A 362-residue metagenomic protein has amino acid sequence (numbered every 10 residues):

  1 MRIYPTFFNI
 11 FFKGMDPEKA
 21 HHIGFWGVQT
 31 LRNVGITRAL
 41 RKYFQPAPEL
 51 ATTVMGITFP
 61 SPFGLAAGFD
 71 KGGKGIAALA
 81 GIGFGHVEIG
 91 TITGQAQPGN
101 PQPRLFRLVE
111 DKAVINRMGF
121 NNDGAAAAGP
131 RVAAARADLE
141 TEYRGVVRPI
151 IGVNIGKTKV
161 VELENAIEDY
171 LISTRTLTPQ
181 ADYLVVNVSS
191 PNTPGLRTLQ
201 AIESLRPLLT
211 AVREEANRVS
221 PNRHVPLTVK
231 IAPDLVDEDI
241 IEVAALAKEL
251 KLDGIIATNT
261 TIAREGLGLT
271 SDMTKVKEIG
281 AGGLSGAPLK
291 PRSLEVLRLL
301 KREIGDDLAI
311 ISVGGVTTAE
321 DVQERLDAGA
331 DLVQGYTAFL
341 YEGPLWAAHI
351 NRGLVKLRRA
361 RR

Functional and structural regions predicted by a protein language model:
R2-T52, N116: An N-cap/entry alpha-helix motif that binds or orients negatively charged groups
I36-Q45, P191-S204, K248-D306: Glycine/Thr-rich beta-alpha phosphate-binding loop at enzyme active sites
G56-G64, V146-V153, R218-L235, R302-S312: Short beta-strand/loop segments at the ligand-binding rim of alpha/beta enzyme cores
G72-G81, L235-E249, R302-D306, V316-V333: Catalytic cores of alpha/beta
G83-Q97, V188, G254-R264, G315-V316 (+1 more regions): Glycine-rich phosphate-binding active-site loops on the catalytic face of alpha/beta enzymes
G90-V147: A gly/proline- and charged-residue-enriched helix-loop-helix capping module
A96-K112, E265-G280, A338-R362: C-terminal helical cap(s) of enzyme catalytic domains, especially alpha/beta-barrels
T158-Y170, T198-Q200, S204, T228-E249: Active-site glycine- and acidic-residue-rich loops that bind and position anionic ligands or nucleotide-like cofactors
